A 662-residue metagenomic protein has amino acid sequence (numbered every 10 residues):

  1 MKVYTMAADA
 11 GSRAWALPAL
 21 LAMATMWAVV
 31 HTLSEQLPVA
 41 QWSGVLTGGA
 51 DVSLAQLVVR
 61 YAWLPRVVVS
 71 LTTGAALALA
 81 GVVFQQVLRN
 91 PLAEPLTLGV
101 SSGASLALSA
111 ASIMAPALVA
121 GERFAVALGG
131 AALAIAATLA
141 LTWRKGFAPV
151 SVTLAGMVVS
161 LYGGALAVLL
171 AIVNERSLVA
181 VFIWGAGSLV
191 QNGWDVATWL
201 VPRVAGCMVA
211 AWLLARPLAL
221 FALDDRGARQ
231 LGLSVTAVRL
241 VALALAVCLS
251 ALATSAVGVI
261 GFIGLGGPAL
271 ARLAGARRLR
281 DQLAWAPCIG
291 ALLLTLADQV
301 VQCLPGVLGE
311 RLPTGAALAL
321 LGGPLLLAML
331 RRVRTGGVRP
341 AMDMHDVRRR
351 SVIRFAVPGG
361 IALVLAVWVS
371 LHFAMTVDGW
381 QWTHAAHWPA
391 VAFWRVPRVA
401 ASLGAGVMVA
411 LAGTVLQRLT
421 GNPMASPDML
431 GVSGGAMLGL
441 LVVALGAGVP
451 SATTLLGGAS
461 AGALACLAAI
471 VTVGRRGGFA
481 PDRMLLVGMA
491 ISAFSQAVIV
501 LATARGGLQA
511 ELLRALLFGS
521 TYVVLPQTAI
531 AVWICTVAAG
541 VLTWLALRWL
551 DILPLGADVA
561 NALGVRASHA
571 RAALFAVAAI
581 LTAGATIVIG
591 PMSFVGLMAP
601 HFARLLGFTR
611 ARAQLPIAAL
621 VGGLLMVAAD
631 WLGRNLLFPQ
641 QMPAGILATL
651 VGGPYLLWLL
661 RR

Functional and structural regions predicted by a protein language model:
K2-R662: Alpha-helical transmembrane segments in inner-membrane proteins
